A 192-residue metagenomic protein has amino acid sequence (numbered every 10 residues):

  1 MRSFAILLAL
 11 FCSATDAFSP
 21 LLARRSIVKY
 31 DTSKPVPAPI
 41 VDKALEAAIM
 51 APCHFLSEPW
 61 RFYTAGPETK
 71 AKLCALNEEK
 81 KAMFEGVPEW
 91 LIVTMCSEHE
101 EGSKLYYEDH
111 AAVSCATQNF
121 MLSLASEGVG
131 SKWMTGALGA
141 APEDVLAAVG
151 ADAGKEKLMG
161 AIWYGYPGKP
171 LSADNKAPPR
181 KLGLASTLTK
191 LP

Functional and structural regions predicted by a protein language model:
M1-L7: Classical eukaryotic N-terminal signal peptides for Sec-dependent ER targeting/secretion, especially the positively
A9, T15-E89, P192: N-terminal amphipathic, basic helical "cap/leader" segment at the start of enzyme domains
S19-P35, A151-P192: C-terminal helix-cap and adjacent tail motif
A48-I49, L91, H99-A148: Small-aliphatic-rich amphipathic alpha-helix that forms the alpha element of a beta-alpha
P67-K72, S97-H99, G168: Short, charged/polar surface micro-motifs in flexible loops or helix N-caps
K80-K81, A148-D152: Short, hinge-like loop/turn segments at secondary-structure boundaries
G86-E89, V129, A153-L158: Short coil/turn connectors at secondary-structure junctions
W90-T94, I162: Active-site-flanking beta-strand signature of metal-NTP-handling nucleotidyl enzymes and homologous cyclase-like
